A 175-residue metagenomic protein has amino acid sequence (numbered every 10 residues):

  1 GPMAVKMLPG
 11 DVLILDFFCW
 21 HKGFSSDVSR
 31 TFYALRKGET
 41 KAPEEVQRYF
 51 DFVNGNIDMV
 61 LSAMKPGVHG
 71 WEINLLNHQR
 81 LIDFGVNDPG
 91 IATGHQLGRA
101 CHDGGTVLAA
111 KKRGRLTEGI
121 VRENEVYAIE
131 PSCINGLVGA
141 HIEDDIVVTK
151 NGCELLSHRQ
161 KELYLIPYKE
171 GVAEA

Functional and structural regions predicted by a protein language model:
G1-A175: Active-site neighborhoods and metal-handling regions in enzymes and metal-associated proteins
